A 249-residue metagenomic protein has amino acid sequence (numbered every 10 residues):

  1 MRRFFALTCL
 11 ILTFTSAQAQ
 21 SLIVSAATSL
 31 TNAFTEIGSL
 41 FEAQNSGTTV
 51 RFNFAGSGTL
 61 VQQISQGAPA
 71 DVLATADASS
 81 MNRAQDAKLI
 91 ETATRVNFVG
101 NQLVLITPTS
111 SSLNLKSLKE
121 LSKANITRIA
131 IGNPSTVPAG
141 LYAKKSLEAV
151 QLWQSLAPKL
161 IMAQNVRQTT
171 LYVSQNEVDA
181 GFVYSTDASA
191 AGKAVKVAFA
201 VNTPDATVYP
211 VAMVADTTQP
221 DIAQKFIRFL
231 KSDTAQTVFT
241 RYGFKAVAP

Functional and structural regions predicted by a protein language model:
M1-R3, F54: Short, low-complexity, intrinsically disordered N-terminal peptides in bacterial proteins
R3-T15: Bacterial N-terminal signal peptides
A19-N45, T49-F54, G58, Q62-A68 (+3 more regions): Exported/periplasmic ABC-transporter solute-binding proteins
